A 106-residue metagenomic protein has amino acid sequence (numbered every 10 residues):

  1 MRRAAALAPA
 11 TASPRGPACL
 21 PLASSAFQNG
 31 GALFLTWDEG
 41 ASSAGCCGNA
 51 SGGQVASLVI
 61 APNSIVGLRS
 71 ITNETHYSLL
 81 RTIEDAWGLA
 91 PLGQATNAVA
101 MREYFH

Functional and structural regions predicted by a protein language model:
M1-H106: Flexible, surface-exposed loop/gating regions in the mature catalytic domains of secreted/periplasmic hydrolases
